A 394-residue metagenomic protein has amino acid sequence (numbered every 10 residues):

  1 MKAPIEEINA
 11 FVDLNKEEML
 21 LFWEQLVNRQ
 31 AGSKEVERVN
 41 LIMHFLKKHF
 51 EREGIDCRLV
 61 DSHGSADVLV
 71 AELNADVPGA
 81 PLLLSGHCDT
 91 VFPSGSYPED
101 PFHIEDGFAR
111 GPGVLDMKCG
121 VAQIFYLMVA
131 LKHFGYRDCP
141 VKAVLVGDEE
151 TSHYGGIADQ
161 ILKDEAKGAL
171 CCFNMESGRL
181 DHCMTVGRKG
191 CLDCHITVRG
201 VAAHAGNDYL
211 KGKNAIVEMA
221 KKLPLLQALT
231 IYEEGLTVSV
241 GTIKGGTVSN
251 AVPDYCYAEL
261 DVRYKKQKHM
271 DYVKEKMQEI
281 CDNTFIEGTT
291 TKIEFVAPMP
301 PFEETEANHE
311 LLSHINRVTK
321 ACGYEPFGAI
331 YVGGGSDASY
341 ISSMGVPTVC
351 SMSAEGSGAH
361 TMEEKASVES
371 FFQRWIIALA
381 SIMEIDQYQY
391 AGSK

Functional and structural regions predicted by a protein language model:
K2-E7, G32, S177-L180, V186 (+1 more regions): Metal-dependent amide/peptide-bond hydrolase catalytic core, centered on the "pita-bread" metallohydrolase fold
K2-P112, H133, R317: Acidic/His- and Gly-rich active-site-bordering loop/insert found across diverse amide/peptide-bond hydrolases
R58, L83, K142-V144, K292: A structural signal for isolated positions on well-ordered beta-strands in alpha/beta enzyme cores
P81-L83, A109, D116, L170-N174 (+2 more regions): Short glycine-aspartate micro-motif
S85-G86, V144-V146, C172-E176, T197-R199 (+1 more regions): Short beta-strand segments
F92, F108-A122, H204: Glycine/serine-rich anion-binding loops at beta->alpha junctions that coordinate negatively charged ligand groups
G111-L115, V146-E150, A205-K213: Flexible, glycine/proline-enriched loop segments at strand-loop-helix junctions that form or flank small-ligand binding
M117-K189, D386, Y390-S393: Acidic/histidine-rich catalytic neighborhood of metal-dependent amide-processing enzymes
